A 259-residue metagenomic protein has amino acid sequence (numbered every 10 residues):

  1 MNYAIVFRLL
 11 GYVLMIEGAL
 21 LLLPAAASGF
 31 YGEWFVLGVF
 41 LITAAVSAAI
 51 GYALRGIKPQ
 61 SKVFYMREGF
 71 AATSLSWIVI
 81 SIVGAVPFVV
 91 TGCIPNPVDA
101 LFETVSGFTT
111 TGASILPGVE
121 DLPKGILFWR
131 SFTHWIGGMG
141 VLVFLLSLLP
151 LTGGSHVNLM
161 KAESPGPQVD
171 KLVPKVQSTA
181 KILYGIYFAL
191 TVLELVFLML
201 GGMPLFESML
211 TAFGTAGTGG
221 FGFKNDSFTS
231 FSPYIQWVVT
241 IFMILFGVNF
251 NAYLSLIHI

Functional and structural regions predicted by a protein language model:
M1-D99: N-terminal alpha-helical transmembrane segments of multi-pass membrane transport and channel/translocase proteins
M1-V6, P59-F64, L122, S164-T179: Cytosolic juxtamembrane amphipathic/interface segments immediately preceding and feeding into a transmembrane helix
G11, L20, V83-G137, L200-N251: P-loop potassium selectivity filter motif centered on the GYG triad
L14-A25, A44-L54, I80-V89, M139-L149 (+2 more regions): Hydrophobic core segments of alpha-helical transmembrane domains in multi-pass membrane transport and ion-translocation
L37-I42, A71-S74, G185, M209 (+1 more regions): Hydrophobic alpha-helical transmembrane segments
F64-I78, H134-I136, V176-A189: Alpha-helical transmembrane segments and their helix-start/interface "positive-inside/aromatic belt" motifs in integral
F108, G154-Q177, L210-G222: Juxtamembrane inter-helical linkers in multi-pass membrane proteins
I257-I259: Conserved small/polar residues in nucleotide/adenosyl-binding loops
